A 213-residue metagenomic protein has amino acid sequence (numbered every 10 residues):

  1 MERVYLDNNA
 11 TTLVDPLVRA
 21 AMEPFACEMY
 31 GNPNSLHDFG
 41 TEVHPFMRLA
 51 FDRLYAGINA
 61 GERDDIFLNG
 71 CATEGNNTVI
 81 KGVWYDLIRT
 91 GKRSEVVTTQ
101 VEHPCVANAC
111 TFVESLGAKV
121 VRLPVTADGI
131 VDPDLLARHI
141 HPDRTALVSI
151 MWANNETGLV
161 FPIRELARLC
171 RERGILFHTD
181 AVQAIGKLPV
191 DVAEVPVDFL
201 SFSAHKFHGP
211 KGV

Functional and structural regions predicted by a protein language model:
M1-V213: Pyridoxal 5′-phosphate
